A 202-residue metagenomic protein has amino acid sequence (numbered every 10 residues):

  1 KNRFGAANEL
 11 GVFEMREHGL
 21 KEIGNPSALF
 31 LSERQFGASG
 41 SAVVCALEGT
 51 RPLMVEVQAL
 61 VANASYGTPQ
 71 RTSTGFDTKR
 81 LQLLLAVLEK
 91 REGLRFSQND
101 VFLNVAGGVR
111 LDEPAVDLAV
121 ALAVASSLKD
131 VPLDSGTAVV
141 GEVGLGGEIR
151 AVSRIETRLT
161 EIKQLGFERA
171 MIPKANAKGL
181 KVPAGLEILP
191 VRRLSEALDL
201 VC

Functional and structural regions predicted by a protein language model:
K1-C202: Peripheral, non-AAA+ core regions of ATP-driven protein-machinery
